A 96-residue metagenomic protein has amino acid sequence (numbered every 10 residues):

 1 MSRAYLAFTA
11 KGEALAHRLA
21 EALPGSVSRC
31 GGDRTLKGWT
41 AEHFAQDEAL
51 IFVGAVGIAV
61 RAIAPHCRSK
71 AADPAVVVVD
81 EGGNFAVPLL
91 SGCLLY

Functional and structural regions predicted by a protein language model:
M1-G31: N-terminal basic/disordered segments at the start of proteins
G12-L15, I58-A62: Short glycine/serine/threonine-rich phosphate/pyrophosphate-binding segments that cradle anionic phosphate groups
V27-G32, I51-G54, V78-V79: General beta-strand structural signal in soluble alpha/beta enzymes
W39-V60: Short, structured active-site "lid" loops
R61-A72: Short Gly/Thr/Asp-enriched flexible loops that form oxyanion-binding sites at enzyme active sites
A71-G92: Short, acidic/small-residue loops that bind anionic groups at enzyme active sites
Y96: Conserved small/polar residues in nucleotide/adenosyl-binding loops
